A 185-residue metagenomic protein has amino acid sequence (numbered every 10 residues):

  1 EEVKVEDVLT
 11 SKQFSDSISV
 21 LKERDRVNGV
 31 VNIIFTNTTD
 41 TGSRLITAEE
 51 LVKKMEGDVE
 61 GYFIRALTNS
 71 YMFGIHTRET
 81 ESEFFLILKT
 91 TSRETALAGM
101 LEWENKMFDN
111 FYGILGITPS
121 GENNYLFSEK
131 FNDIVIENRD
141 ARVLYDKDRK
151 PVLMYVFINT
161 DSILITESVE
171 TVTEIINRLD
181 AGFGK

Functional and structural regions predicted by a protein language model:
K4-M154: Short, compositionally biased low-complexity segments enriched in polar/charged residues
G99, T118, E122, T166-S168 (+2 more regions): Generic local-structure boundary detector
M107-F108, L179-K185: Short amphipathic alpha-helical linker/capping segments at the junctions of internal repeats and modular domains
A141-R178: A short, solvent-exposed beta-edge/loop patch
